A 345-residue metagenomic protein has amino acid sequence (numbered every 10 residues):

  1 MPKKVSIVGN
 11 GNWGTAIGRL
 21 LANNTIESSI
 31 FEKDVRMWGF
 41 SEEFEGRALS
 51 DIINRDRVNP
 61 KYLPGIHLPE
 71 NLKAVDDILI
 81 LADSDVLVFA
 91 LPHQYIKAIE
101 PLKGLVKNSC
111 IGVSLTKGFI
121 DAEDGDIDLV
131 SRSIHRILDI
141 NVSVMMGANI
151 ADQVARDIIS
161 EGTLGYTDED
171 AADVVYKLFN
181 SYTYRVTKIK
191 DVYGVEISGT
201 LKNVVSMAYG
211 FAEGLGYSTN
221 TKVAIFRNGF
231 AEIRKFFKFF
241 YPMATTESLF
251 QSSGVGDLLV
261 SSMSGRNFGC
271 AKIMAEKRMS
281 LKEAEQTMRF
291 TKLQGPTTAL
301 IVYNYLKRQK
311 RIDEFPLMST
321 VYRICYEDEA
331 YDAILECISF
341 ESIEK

Functional and structural regions predicted by a protein language model:
M1-H67, L72-D76, P101, A122: NAD(P)+-binding Rossmann beta1-loop-alpha1 motif at the extreme N-terminus of oxidoreductases
P2, K202, Y209-E213, Y217 (+3 more regions): NAD(P)-dependent Rossmann-like dehydrogenase/reductase catalytic/cofactor-binding core
G11, T15, E43, R47 (+15 more regions): Electropositive phosphate-/nucleotide-binding environments in soluble metabolic enzymes
L68, A74-I159, V175: Rossmann-like NAD(P)(H) cofactor-binding subdomain of soluble oxidoreductases
L105, R136-V142, I159-S248: Internal alpha-helical scaffold of NAD(P)-dependent oxidoreductase catalytic cores
S114, N141-M146, V186-K190, F315-L317: General beta-strand structural signal in soluble alpha/beta enzymes
